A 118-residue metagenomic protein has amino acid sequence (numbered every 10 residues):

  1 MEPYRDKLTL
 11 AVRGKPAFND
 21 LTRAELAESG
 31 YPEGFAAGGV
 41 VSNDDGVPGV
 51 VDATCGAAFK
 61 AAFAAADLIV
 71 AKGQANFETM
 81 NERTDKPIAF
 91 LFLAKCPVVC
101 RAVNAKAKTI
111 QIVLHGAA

Functional and structural regions predicted by a protein language model:
M1-P3: Conserved mixed alpha/beta catalytic, RNA-binding, or beta-rich assembly cores of soluble enzyme, regulatory
D6-F18: Short internal beta-strands
T22, L26-A118: C-terminal functional extensions of proteins
